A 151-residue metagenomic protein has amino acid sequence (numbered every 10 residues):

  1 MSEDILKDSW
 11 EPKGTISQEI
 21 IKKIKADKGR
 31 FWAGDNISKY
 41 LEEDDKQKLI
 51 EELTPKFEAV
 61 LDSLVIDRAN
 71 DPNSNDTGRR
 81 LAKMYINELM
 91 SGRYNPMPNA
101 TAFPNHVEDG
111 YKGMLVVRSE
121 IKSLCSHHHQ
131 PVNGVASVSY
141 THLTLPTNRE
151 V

Functional and structural regions predicted by a protein language model:
E3-I16, I20-V135: Active-site loop/lid in soluble adenylation, ligation, and acyl-transfer enzymes
S137-S139: Acidic, proline/serine/threonine- and glycine-rich low-complexity intrinsically disordered segments
T141-T147: Conserved small/polar residues in nucleotide/adenosyl-binding loops
